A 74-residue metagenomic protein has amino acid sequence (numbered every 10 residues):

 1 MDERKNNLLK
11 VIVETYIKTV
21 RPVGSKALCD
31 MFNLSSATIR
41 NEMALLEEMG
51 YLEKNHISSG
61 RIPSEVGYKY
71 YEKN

Functional and structural regions predicted by a protein language model:
M1, K5-L9: Short, leucine-enriched amphipathic alpha-helices that occur as contiguous helical runs
V11-T15, Y70: Short amphipathic alpha-helical elements of helix-turn-helix/winged-helix folds
V23-N74: N-terminal helix-turn-helix
